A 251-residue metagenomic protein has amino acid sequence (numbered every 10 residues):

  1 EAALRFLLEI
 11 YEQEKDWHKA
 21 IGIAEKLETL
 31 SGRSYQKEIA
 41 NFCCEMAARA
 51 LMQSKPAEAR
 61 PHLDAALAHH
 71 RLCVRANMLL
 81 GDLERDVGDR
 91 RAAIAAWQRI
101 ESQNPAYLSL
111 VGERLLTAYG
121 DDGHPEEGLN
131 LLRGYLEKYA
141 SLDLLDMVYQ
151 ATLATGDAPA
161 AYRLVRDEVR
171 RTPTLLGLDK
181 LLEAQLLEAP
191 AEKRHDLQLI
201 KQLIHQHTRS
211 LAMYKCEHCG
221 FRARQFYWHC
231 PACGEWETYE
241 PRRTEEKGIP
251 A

Functional and structural regions predicted by a protein language model:
A2-R5, K37-N41, V74-R75, S109-L110 (+2 more regions): Start-of-helix register in tetratricopeptide repeats
L7, I39, M46, L80 (+4 more regions): Structural register within alpha-helical repeat arrays
Y11, A50, E84, A118-Y119 (+2 more regions): Residue at a conserved register position within TPR or TPR-like alpha-solenoid repeats
T29, D64-A68, R99-S102, G134-E137 (+1 more regions): Conserved structural position within tetratricopeptide repeats
G32, R71, P105-A106, Y139-A140 (+1 more regions): Short coil turns that delineate tetratricopeptide repeat
